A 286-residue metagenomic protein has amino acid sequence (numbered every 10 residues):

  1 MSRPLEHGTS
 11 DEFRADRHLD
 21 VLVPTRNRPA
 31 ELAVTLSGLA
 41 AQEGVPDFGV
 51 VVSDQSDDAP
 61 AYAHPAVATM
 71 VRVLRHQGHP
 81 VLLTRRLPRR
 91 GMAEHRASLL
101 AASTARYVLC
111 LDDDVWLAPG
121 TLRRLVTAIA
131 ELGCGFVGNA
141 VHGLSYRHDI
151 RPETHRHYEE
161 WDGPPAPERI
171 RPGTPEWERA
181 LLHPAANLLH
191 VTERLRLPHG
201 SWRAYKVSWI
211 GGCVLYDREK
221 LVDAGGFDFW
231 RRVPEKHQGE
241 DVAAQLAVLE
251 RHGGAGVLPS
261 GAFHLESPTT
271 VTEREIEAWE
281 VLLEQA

Functional and structural regions predicted by a protein language model:
M1-A41: N-proximal low-complexity "stem/linker" segments adjacent to membrane-targeting elements
S2, V34, L197, W202-E219 (+1 more regions): C-terminal catalytic/acceptor-binding lobe
G38-T84: Acidic donor-binding segment of Leloir-type glycosyltransferases
R86-S103: Glycine-rich, basic loop-to-helix element that forms the pyrophosphate-binding segment of sugar-nucleotide handling
A93, R169-H190, R196-Y216: A recurrent flexible, glycine/aromatic-enriched loop bordering the glycosyltransferase active site that acts as
V108: Short aromatic/hydrophobic "clamp" motif used to bind/position activated sugar donors
D112-W116: The conserved acidic donor/metal-binding loop of glycosyltransferases
G120-L181: Conserved donor NDP-sugar-binding/catalytic core segment of glycosyltransferases
